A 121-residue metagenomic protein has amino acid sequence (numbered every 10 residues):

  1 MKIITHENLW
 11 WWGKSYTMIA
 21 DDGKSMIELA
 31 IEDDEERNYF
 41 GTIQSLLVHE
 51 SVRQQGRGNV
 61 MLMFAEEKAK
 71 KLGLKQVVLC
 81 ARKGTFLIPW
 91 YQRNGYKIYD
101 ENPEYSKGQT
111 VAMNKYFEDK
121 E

Functional and structural regions predicted by a protein language model:
M1-S45, H49, K68, E104: Acetyl-CoA-dependent GNAT
G13-S15, G108-M113: Short hydrophobic/aromatic beta-strand or adjacent loop that forms the aromatic wall/cage of a ligand/substrate-binding
V48, Q54-E67, R93: Conserved acetyl-CoA-binding loop-helix of GNAT-fold acetyltransferases
V78-I88, E104-Q109: Conserved beta-strand-loop-alpha-helix junction that forms the acyl-donor binding cleft
Q92-E101: Conserved acetyl-CoA-binding loop of GNAT-fold acetyltransferases
M113-K120: Short beta-strand-to-coil "C-cap" segments at the C-terminal boundary of structured domains/repeats, marking
